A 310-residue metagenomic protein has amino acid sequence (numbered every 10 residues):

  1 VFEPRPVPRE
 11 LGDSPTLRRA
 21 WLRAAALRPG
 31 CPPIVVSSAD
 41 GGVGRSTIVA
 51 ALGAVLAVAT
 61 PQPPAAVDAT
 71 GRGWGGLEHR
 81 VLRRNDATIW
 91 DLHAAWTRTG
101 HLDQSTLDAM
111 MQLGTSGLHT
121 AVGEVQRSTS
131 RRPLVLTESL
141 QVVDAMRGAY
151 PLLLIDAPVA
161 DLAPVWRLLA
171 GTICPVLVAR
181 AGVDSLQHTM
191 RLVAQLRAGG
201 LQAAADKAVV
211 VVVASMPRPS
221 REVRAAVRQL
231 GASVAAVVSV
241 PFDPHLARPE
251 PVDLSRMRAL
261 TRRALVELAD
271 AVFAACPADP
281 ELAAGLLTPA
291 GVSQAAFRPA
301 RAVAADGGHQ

Functional and structural regions predicted by a protein language model:
V1-S38: Extreme N-terminal, non-catalytic leader segments that precede Walker-type/kinase nucleotide-binding cores
I34-L52: Glycine-rich phosphate-binding P-loop
A59-L118: Phosphate-binding loop that captures ATP/GTP phosphates
P63, S116-H119, G148-L153, C174: Loop/turn-to-beta-strand initiation segments
D103-L107, V122-A157: Cytosolic-facing regulatory segments adjacent to core modules
G148-Y150, A163-V183: Inter-motif core of Ras-like GTPase G domains
A214-A259: Beta-strand-loop-alpha "switch" segments that mediate conformational coupling across diverse proteins
E250-Q310: NTP-binding/hydrolysis catalytic cores, primarily Walker-type P-loop NTPases
